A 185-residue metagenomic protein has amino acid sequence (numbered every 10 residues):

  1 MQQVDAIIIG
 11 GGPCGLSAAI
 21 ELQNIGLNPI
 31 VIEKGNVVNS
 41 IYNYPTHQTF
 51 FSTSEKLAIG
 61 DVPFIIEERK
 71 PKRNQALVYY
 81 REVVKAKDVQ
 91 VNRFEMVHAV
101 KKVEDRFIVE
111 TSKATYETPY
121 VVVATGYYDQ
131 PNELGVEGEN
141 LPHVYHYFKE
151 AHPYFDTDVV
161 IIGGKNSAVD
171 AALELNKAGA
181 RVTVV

Functional and structural regions predicted by a protein language model:
M1-I9, N24, N39, N43 (+1 more regions): FAD-binding core/adjacent interface of flavoenzyme oxidoreductases
M1-Q3, I8-K34, Y147-V185: Rossmann-like dinucleotide/flavin-binding elements
I32, R69, R93-F94, N132 (+1 more regions): Residue-level detector of family-conserved "landmark" positions at structurally sensitive sites
G35, S54, E95: Short beta-to-alpha loop/turn elements within the nucleotide-binding domains of ABC transporters
N39-Y79: Glycine-rich active-site loop/strand segments that organize a redox cofactor
T46-H47, Y128, N166: Short glycine-enriched loops at secondary-structure junctions
H47, E139, K177-A178: A short linear boundary/processing microfeature
